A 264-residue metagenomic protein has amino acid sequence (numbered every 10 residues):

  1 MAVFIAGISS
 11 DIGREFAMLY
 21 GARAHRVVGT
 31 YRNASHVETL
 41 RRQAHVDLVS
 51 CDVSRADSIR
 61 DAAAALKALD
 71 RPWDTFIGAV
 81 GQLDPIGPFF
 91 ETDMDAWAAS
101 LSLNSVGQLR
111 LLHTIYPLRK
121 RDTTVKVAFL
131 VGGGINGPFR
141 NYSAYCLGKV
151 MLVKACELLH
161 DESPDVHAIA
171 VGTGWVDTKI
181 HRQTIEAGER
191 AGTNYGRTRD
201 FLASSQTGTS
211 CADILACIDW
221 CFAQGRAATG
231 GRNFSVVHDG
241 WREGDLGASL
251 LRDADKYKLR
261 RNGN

Functional and structural regions predicted by a protein language model:
S9-S10: Conserved glycine-rich cofactor-binding loop
R23-E38: Conserved glycine-rich Rossmann-like NAD(P)H-binding loop of the short-chain dehydrogenase/reductase
A44-D57: Rossmann-fold cofactor-recognition segment
R60, G81-A98, N141: Conserved mid-core segment of classical short-chain dehydrogenase/reductases
L112-H113, E157: A short, exposed helix-loop element centered on a Lys and neighboring polar residues
T124-P164, G172-T178, R182-G188: Catalytic loop of short-chain dehydrogenase/reductase
A170, E189-G263: C-terminal helical subdomain
